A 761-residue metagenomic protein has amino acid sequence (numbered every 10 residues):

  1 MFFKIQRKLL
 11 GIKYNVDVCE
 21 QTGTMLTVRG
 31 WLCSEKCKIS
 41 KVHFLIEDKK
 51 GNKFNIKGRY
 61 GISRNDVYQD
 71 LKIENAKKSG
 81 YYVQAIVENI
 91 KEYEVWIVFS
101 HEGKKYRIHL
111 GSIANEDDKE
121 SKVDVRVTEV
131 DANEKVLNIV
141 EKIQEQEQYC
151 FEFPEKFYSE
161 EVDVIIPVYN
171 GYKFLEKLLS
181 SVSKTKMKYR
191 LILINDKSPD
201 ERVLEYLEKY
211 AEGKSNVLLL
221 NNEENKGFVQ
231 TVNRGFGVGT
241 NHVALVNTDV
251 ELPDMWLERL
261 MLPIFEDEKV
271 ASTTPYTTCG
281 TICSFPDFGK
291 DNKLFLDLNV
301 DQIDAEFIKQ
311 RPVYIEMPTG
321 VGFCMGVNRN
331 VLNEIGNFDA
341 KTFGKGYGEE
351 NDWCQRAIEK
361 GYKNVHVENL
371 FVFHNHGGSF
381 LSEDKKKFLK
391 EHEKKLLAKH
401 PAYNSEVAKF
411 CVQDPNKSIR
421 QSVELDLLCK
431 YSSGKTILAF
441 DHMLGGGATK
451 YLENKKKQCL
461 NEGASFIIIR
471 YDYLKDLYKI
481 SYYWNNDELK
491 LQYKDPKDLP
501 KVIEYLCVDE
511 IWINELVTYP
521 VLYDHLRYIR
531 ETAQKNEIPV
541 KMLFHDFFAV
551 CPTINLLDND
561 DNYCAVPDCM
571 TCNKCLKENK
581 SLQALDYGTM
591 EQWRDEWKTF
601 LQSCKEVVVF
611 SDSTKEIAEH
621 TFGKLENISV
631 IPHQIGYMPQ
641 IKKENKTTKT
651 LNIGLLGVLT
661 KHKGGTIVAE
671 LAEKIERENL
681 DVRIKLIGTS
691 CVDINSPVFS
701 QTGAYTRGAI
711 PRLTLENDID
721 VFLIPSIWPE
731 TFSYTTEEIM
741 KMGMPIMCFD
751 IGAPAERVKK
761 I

Functional and structural regions predicted by a protein language model:
M1-D17, G103-E161, F174, I303-A305 (+8 more regions): Non-catalytic membrane-proximal stalk/linker segments that position and tether the catalytic domains
M1-N138, E147: Basic, ligand-binding patches in group-transfer machinery, especially extracytoplasmic/periplasmic segments
S180-Y189: Short, acidic, metal-binding catalytic loop of nucleotide-sugar glycosyltransferases
I194-E205, E224: A conserved acidic beta->alpha catalytic loop
N222-G239: Glycine-rich, basic loop-to-helix element that forms the pyrophosphate-binding segment of sugar-nucleotide handling
G237, C279, N292-N330: A recurrent flexible, glycine/aromatic-enriched loop bordering the glycosyltransferase active site that acts as
V250-N292: Conserved donor NDP-sugar-binding/catalytic core segment of glycosyltransferases
M255, R259-M261, E316-G336, T342-F371: A short, conserved alpha-helix in the catalytic core of glycosyltransferases
